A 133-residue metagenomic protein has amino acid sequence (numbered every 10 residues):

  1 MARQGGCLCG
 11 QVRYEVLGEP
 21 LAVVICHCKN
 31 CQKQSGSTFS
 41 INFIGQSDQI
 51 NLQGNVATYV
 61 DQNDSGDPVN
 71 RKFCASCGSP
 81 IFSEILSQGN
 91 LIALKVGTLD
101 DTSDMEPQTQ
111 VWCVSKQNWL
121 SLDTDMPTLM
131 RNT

Functional and structural regions predicted by a protein language model:
M1-T133: A short Gly-Trp-Pro
